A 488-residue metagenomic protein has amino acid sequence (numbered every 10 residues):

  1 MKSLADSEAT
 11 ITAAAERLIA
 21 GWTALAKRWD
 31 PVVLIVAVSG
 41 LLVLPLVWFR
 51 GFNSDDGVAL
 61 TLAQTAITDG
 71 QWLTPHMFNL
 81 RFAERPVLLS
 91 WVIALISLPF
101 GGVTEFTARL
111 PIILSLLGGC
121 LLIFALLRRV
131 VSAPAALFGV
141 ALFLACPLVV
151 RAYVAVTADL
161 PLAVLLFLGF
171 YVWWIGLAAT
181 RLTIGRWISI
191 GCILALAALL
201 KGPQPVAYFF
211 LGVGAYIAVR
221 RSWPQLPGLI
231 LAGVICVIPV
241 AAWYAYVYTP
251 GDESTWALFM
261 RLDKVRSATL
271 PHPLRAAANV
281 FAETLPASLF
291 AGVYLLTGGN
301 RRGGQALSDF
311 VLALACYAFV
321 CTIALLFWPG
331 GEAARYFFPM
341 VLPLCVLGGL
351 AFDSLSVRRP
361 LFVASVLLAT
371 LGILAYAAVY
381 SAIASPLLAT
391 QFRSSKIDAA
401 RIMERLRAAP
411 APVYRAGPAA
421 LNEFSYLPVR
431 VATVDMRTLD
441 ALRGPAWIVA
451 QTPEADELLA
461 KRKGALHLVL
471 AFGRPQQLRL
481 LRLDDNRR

Functional and structural regions predicted by a protein language model:
L4, R128-R129, P134, G169-W187 (+2 more regions): Membrane-interface transmembrane helices that cradle and orient dolichyl/undecaprenyl
W29-A37, I123-A145: Transmembrane-helix signature of polytopic, membrane-embedded enzymes that assemble or transfer cell-envelope glycans
G40-L41, V58-R81, L88-W91, L95: Extracytosolic helix-loop segments that constitute the early lumenal/periplasmic catalytic or substrate-binding loops
L62-Q64, C192, P205-F310, L314 (+1 more regions): Transmembrane-lumen/periplasm boundary regions of multi-pass, lipid-linked membrane glycan transferases
L110-V130, L168: Transmembrane-helix motifs of polytopic, lipid-linked glycan transferases
L148-L162: Short acidic/glycine- and proline-prone juxtamembrane loop motifs at membrane-interface regions of multi-pass membrane
G331-V357: Hydrophobic/aromatic-rich transmembrane helices and adjacent perimembrane loops
P360-T438, P453-E457, A471-R479, D485-R487: Membrane-proximal, lumen/periplasm-facing interface regions of secretory-pathway glyco- and lipid-modifying enzymes
